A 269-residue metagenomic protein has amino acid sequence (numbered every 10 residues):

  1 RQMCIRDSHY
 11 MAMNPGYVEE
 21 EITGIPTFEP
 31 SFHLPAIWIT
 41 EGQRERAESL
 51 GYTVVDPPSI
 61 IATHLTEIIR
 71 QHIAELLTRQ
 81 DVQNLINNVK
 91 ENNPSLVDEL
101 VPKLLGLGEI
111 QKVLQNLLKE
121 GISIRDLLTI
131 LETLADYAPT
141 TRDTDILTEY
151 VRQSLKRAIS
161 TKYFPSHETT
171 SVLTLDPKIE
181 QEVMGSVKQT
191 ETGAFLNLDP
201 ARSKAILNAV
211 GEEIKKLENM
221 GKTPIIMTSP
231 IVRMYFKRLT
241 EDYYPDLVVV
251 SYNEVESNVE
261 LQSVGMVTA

Functional and structural regions predicted by a protein language model:
R1-I5: Short, small-residue-biased leader/transition segments that mark boundaries at the very start of proteins
R6-S8, A47-E48, F236-E241: Charge-rich, low-aromatic oligomerization/scaffolding segments with amphipathic character
S8-L104: Extended alpha-helical interaction modules
E29, H33, V113-L117, K222: Residues at structural and domain junctions
I39, Q43-R44, E48-V55, T66 (+12 more regions): Non-catalytic alpha-helical coupling and interface elements of nucleotide-dependent molecular machines and regulators
L104, G108-V113, I122-A269: Extended, low-charge hydrophobic alpha-helical regions
